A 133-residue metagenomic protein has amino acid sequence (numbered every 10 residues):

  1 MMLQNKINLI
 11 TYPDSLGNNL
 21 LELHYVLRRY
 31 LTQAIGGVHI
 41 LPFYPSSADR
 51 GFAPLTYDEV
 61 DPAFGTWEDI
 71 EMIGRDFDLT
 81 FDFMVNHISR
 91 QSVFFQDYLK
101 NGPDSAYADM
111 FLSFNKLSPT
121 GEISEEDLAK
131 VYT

Functional and structural regions predicted by a protein language model:
M2-T133: Acidic/aromatic-lined carbohydrate-recognition and catalytic surfaces of CAZymes acting on diverse glycans
